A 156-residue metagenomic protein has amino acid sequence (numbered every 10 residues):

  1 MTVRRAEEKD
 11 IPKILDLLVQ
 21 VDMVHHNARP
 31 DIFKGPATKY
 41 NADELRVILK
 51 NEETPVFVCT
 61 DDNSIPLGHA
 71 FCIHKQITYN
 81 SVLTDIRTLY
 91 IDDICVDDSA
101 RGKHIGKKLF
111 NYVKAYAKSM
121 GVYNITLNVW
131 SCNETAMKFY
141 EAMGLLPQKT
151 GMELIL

Functional and structural regions predicted by a protein language model:
T2-L17: A short beta-loop-alpha structural element at the N-terminal edge of CoA-dependent acyl/N-acetyltransferase catalytic
R5, V122, E141-T150: Conserved acetyl-CoA-binding loop of GNAT-fold acetyltransferases
M23-L45: Conserved GNAT-fold acetyl-CoA-binding loop/helix
D43-V58: A short helix-loop-beta-strand connector motif used in the catalytic cores of GNAT acetyltransferases and, in some
V58, I65-H74, C95: Conserved beta-strand in the GNAT
I65, D93, D97-N111, K118-M120 (+2 more regions): Conserved glycine-rich acetyl-CoA-binding loop
T84-D98, E153: Conserved acetyl-CoA binding element of GNAT-fold acetyltransferases
T126-A136, E153-L156: Conserved beta-strand-loop-alpha-helix junction that forms the acyl-donor binding cleft
